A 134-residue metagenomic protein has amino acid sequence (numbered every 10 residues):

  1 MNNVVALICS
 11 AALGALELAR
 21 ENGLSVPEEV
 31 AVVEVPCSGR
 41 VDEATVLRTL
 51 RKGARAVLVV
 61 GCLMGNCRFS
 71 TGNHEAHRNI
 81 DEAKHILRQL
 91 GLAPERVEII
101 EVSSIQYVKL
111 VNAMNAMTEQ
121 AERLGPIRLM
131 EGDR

Functional and structural regions predicted by a protein language model:
M1-R134: Iron-sulfur-associated redox domains of electron-transfer enzymes in respiratory and anaerobic energy metabolism
